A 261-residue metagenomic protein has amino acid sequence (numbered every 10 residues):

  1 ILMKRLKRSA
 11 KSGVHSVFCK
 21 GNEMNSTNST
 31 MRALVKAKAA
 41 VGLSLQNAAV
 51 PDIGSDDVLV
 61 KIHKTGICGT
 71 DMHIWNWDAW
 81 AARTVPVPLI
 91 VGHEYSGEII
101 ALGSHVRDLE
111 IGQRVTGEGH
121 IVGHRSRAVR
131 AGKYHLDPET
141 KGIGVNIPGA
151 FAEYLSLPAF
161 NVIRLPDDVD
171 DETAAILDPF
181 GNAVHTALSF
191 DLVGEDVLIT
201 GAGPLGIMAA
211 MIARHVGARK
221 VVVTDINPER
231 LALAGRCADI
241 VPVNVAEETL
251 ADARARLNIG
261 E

Functional and structural regions predicted by a protein language model:
I1-K7, S12: Extreme N-terminal basic, low-complexity initiation segments that serve as generic localization/processing leaders
T27-L34: Short structural boundary motif marking the start of a folded domain
P51-T65, A79-R127, P166-D168: Glycine-rich beta-strand-centered segment in the early N-terminal region that forms part of a ligand/cofactor-binding
I121-T200: NAD(P)H dinucleotide-binding glycine-rich loop of Rossmann-like/cofactor-binding domains, especially the beta1-alpha1
I199-A202, R214-E261: Adenosine-nucleotide cofactor-binding segment
G206-I207: N-terminal Rossmann-fold NAD(P) dinucleotide-binding loop
